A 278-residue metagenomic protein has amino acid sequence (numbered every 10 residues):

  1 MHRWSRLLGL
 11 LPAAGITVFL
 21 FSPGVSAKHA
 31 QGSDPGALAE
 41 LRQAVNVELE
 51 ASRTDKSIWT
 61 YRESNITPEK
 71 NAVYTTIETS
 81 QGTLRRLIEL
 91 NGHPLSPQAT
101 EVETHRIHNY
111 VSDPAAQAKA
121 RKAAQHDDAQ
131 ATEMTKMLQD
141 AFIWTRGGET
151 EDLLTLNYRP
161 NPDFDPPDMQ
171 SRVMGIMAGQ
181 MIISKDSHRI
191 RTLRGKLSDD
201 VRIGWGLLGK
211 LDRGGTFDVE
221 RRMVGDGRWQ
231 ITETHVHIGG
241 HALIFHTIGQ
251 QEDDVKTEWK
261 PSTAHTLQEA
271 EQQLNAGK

Functional and structural regions predicted by a protein language model:
M1-L7: N-terminal secretory signal peptides that target proteins for export/translocation
L10-L20: Bacterial N-terminal signal peptides
S22-V25: N-terminal signal peptide c-region/cleavage motif recognized by signal peptidases
A27-M177, D186-R191, K196-G214, E220-G225 (+1 more regions): Structured extracytoplasmic
E220, I231-E233: Beta-strand elements of repeat-based all-beta scaffolds
